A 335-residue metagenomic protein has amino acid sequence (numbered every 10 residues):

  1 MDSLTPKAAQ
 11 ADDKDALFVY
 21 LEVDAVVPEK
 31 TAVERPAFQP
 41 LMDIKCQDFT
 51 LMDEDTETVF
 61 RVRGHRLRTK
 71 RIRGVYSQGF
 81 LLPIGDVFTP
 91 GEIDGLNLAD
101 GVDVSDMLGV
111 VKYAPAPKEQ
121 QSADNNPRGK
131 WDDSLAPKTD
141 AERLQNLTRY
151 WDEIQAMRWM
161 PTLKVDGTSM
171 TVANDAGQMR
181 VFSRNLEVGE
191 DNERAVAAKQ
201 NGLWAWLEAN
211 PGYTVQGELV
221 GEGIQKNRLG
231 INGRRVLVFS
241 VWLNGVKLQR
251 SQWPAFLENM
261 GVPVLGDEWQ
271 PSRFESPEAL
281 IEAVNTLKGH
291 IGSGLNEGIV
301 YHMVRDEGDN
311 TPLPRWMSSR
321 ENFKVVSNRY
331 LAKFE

Functional and structural regions predicted by a protein language model:
M1-E335: Core nucleotide-handling region used for phosphoryl-transfer chemistry
